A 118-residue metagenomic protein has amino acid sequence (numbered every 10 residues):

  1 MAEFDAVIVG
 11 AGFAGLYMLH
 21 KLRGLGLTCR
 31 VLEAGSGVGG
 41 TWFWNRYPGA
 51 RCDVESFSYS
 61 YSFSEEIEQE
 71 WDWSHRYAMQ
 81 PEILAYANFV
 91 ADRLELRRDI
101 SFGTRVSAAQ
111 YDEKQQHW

Functional and structural regions predicted by a protein language model:
A2-V31: N-terminal Rossmann-like FAD-binding beta1-loop-alpha1 element of flavoenzymes
L16, V38-G39: Catalytic P-loop NTPase motifs of RecA-like helicase/translocase cores
G24, G39, W44-Y47, R51-S56 (+2 more regions): FAD-dinucleotide binding site
R30-E33, S101: A structural signal for short, well-ordered beta-strand segments and their strand-loop junctions that often border
S36, F43-Y86: Glycine-rich active-site loop/strand segments that organize a redox cofactor
W73-W118: Feature captures the FAD/FMN-dependent oxidoreductase FAD-binding
